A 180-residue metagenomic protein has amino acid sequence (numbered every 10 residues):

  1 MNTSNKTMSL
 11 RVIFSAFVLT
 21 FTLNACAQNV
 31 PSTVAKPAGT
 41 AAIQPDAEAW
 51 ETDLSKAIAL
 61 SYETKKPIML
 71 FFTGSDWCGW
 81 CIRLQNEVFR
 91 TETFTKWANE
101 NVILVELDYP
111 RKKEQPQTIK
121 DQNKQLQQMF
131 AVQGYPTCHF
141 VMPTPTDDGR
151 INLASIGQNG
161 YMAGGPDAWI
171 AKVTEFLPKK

Functional and structural regions predicted by a protein language model:
N2-F14: Bacterial N-terminal signal peptides that target proteins for export
V12-N24: Bacterial N-terminal signal peptides
A25-A27, A35: Boundary at the C-terminal end of the N-terminal hydrophobic targeting segment
E48-E51, F94-D121: Thiol-based oxidoreductase modules, predominantly thioredoxin-like and allied folds used for disulfide exchange
W50-I68, A98: A short beta-strand-turn-helix
T64-C78: Short active-site neighborhood of thiol/selenol oxidoreductases, capturing the structured segment around
C81-W97: Typically the conserved alpha-helix immediately C-terminal to a functionally engaged Cys/Sec in thioredoxin-like
E87, Q128-K180: Non-catalytic, surface beta->alpha helical segment in thiol-disulfide oxidoreductase systems
